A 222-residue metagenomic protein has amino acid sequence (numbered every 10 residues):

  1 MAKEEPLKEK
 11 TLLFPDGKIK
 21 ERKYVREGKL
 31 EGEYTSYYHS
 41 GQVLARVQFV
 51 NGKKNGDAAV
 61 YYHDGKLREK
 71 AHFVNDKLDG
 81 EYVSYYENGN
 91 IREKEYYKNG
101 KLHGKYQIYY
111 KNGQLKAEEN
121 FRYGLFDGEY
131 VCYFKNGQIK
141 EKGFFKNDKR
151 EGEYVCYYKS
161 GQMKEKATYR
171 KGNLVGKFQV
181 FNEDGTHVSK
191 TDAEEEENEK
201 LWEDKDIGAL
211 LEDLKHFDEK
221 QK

Functional and structural regions predicted by a protein language model:
M1-Y86, N90-Y110, Q114-F134, Q138-K146 (+2 more regions): Periodic aromatic/glycine/histidine/acidic cluster detector with a strong bias toward beta-strand repeat architectures
